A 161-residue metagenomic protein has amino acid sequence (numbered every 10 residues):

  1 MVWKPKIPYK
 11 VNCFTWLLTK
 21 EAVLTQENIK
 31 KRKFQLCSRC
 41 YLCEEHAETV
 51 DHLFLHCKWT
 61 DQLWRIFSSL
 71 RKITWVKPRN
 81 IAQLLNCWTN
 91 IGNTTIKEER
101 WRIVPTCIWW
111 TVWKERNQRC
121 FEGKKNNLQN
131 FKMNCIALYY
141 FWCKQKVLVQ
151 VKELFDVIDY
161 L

Functional and structural regions predicted by a protein language model:
M1-A47, T111, Y160-L161: Helix/loop segments that flank and initiate small ligand/metal-binding modules
M1-P5, T89-E99, N117-K125: Short, solvent-exposed helix-loop connector elements
K10, F14, L24, T49 (+7 more regions): Acidic, Ser/Thr-rich intrinsically disordered and amphipathic helical segments
T25-I29, L63-S69, K114-E122: Short amphipathic alpha-helical interface patches used for protein-protein assembly/oligomerization
I29-N86: Short Cys/His-based metal-binding microdomains
C43, A47, V112-K124, C135 (+1 more regions): Residues that mediate protein self-association or partner binding, especially in amphipathic alpha-helical
I96-K114, C120, Y160: Short flanking/linker segments adjacent to small metal-binding domains or redox-active Cys/His motifs
C143-L161: C-terminal helix/juxtamembrane-tail motif
